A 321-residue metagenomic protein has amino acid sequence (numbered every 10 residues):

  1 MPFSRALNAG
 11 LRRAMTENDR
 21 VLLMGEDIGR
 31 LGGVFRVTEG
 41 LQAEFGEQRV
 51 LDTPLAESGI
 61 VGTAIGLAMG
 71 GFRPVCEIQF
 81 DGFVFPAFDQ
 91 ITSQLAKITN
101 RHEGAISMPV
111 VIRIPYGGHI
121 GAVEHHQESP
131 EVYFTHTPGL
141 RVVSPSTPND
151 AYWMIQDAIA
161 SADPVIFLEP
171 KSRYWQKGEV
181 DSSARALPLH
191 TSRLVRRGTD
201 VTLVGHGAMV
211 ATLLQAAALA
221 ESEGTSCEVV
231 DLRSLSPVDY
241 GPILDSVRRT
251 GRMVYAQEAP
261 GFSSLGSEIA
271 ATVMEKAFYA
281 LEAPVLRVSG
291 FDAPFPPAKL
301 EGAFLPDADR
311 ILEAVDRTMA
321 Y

Functional and structural regions predicted by a protein language model:
M1-P164, L168, A303: Thiamine diphosphate
R36-E44, A105-V111, H119, K171-Y321: Thiamine diphosphate
